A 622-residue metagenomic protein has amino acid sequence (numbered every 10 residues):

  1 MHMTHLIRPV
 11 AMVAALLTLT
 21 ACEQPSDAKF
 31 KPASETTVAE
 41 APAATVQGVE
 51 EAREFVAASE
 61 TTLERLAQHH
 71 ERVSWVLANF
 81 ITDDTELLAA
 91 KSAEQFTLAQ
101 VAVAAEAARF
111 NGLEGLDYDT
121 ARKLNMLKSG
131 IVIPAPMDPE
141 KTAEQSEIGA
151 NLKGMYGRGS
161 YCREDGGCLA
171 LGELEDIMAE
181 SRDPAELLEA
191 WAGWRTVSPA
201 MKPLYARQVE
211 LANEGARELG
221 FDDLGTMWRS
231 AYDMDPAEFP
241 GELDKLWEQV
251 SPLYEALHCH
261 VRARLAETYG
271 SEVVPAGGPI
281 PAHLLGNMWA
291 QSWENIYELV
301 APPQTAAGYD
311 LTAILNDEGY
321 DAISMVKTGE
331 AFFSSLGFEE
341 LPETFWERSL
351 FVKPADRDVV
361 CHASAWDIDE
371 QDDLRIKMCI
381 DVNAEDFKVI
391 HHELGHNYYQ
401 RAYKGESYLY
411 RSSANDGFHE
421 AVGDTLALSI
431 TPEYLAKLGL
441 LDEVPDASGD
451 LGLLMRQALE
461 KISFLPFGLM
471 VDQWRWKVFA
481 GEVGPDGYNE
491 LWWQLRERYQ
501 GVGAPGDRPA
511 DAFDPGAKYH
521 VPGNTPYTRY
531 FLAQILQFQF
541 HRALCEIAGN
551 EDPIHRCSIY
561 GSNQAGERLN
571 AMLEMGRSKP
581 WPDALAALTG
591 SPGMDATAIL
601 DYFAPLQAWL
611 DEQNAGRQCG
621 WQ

Functional and structural regions predicted by a protein language model:
H2-A11: Bacterial N-terminal signal peptides that target proteins for export
T18-A21: C-terminal motif of bacterial Sec signal peptides marking the signal peptidase cleavage site
P25, F30-A52, D84-E86, N125-S129 (+13 more regions): C-terminal, non-catalytic "cap/extension" segments appended to globular domains
F30, T37-R207, G225, K518-V521 (+5 more regions): N-terminal helix-rich structural modules
G166-E173, R207-K377, D446-A447, L451-A458 (+1 more regions): Active-site-proximal, well-structured secondary-structure segments within enzyme catalytic domains
A185-L188, A192, D356-N383, I390 (+1 more regions): Active-site scaffold of zinc-dependent metalloenzymes
A190-V197, R229, P236-P240, T305-E318 (+8 more regions): Glycine- and acidic
L243-L253, S413-L453: Post-HExxH zinc-binding segment in Zn-dependent metallohydrolases
